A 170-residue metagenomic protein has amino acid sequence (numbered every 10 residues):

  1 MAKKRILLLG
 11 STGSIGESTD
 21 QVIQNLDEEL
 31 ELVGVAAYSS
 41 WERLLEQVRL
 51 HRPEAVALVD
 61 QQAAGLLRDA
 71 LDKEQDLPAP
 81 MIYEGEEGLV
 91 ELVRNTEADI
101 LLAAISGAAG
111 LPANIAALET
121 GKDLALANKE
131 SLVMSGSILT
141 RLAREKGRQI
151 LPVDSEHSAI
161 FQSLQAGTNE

Functional and structural regions predicted by a protein language model:
M1-A108: N-terminal glycine-/serine-/threonine-rich beta1-alpha1-beta2 phosphate-ribose binding loop of Rossmann-like
V59-D60, A127-K129: Short beta->alpha connector loops at strand-helix junctions that form conserved, small/polar/Pro-enriched
A63-G65, S131-S135, H157-A159: Short gly/pro/ser/thr-enriched loop/turn and capping motifs at secondary-structure boundaries
E84-E86, N128, D154-S155: Short loop/edge segments at beta-strand edges and connector loops that shape dinucleotide/nucleotide cofactor-binding
G107-T120, K129-R148: Rossmann-fold NAD(P)-binding glycine/threonine-rich loop
Q149-H157: A glycine-rich helix N-cap at a beta->alpha junction
H157-E170: Conserved anion/nucleotide-ligand pocket segment
